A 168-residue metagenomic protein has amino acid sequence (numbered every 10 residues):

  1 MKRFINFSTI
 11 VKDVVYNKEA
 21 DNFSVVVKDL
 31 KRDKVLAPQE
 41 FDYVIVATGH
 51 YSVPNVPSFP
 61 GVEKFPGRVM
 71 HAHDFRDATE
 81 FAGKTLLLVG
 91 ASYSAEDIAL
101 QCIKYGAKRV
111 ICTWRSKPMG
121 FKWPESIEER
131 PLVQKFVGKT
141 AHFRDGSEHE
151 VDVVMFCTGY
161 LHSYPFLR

Functional and structural regions predicted by a protein language model:
M1-R168: Flavin (primarily FAD) cofactor-binding/catalytic cores of flavoenzymes
